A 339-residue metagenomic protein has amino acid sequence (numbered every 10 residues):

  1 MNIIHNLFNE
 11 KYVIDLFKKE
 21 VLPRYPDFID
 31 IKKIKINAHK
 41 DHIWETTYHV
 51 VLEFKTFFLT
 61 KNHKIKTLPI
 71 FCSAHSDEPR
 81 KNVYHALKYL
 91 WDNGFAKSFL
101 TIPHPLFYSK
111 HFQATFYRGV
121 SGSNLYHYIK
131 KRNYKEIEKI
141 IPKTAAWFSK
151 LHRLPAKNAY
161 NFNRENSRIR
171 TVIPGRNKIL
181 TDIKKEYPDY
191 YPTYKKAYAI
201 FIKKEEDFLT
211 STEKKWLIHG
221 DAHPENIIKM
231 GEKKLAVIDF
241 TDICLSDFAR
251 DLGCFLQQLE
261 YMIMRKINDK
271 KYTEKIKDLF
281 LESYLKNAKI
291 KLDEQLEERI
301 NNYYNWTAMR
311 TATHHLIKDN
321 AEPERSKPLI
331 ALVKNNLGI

Functional and structural regions predicted by a protein language model:
M1-H42, I65, H314-I339: Regulatory N- and C-terminal appendages and interdomain linkers associated with kinase/kinase-like NTP transferase
Y12-N37, A156-H219: An alpha-helical support segment within catalytic cores of ATP-dependent transferases
H39-K66, Q113, K203-R250: Active-site acidic catalytic loop and adjacent metal/ATP-binding pocket of ATP-dependent phosphoryl transfer enzymes
K40, K55-Y160: ATP-binding pocket architecture of kinase catalytic cores
H111-Y134, R153-K157, N177-K185, Y261 (+1 more regions): A glycine-centered beta->alpha junction motif in the catalytic cores of kinase/phosphotransferase enzymes
A249-A288, N305-A321: Active-site activation/catalytic loop segments of kinase-like enzymes and analogous catalytic loops in related
K291-Y304: All-alpha amphipathic helical-bundle segments outside canonical DNA-binding/catalytic cores that form hydrophobic
